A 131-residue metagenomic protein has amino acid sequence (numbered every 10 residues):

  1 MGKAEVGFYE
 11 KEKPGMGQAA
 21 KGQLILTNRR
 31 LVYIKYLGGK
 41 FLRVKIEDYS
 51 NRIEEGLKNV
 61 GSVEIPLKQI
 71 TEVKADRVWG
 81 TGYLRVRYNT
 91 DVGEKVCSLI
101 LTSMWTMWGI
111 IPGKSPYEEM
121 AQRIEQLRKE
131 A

Functional and structural regions predicted by a protein language model:
M1-S62, G113-A131: Anionic N-terminal interaction surfaces
E10, E64-E72, E94-S98: A general secondary-structure boundary signal
K21, Y83-R85, V96: Broad gene-expression machinery/nucleic-acid interaction feature
I25-L31, K68, T90-V92: Short, solvent-exposed coil/turn segments at beta-strand boundaries
L31, K58-V78: Phosphoinositide-dependent membrane-docking surfaces
K35, G56, T71-K74, T90-E94: Exposed regions on extracellular, virion, or secretory-pathway luminal proteins
G38-V44, Q69-R87: Short acidic, Gly/Pro-enriched loop/turn segments at secondary-structure junctions
N89-A131: Terminal and domain-flanking low-complexity segments
